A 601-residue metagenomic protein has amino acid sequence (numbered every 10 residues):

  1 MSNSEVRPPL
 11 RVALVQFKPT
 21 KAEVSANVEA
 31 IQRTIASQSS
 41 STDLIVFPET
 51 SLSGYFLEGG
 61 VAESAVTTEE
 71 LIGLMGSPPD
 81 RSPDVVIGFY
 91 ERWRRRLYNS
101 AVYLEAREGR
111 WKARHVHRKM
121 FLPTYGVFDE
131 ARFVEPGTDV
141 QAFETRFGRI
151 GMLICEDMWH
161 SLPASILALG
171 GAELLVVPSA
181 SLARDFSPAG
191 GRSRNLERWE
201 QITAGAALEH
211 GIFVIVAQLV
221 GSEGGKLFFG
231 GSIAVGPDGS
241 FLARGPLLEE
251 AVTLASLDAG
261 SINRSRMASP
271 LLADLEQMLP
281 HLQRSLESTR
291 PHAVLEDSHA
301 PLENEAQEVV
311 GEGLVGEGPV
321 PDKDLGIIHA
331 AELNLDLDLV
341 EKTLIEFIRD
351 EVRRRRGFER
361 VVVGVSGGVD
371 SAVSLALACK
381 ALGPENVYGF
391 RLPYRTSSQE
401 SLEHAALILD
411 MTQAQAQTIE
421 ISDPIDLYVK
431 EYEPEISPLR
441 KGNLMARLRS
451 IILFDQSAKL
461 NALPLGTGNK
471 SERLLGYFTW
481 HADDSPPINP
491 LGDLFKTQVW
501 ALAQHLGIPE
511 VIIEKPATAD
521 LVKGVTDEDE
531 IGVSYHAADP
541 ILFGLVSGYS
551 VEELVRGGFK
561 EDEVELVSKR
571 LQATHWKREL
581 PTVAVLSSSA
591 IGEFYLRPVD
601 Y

Functional and structural regions predicted by a protein language model:
M1-L44, V176, T343: N-terminal active-site segment of His-dependent metallophosphoesterases
V24, Q32-V116, S181-G205, E209-I212: Cys-nucleophile CN-hydrolase/nitrilase-fold catalytic domain and related Cys-dependent amidase chemistry that acts on
T68-I87, C155-V252: CN hydrolase (nitrilase-like) catalytic-core segments centered on the catalytic cysteine and neighboring Lys/Glu
I87-F89, N99-L104, Q141, S232-A234 (+1 more regions): Short beta-strand scaffold segments in enzyme catalytic cores
W93-I202, A268-L271: Active-site catalytic loop in hydrolytic enzyme cores
I212-P319: C-terminal beta-strand edge segments of enzyme domains
L279-V363, V373-Y601: ATP/NTP-dependent adenylation/nucleotidyl-transfer catalytic domains that generate, transfer, or process NMP-activated
